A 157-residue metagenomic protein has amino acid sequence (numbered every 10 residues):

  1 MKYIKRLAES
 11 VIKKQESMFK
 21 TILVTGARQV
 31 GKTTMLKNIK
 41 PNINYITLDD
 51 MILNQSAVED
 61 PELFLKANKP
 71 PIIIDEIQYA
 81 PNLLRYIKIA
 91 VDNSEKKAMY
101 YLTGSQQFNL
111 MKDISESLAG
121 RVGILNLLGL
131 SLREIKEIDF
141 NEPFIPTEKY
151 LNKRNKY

Functional and structural regions predicted by a protein language model:
M1-E16: N-terminal pre-Walker A segment at the start of P-loop NTPase domains
K20-V24: Hydrophobic anchor at the beta1->P-loop junction of P-loop NTPases
A27: P-loop (Walker A) phosphate-binding loop of NTP-binding proteins
K32-T33: Conserved lysine of the Walker
I43-I74: Short glycine-rich substrate-engagement loop in P-loop NTPases that contacts/grips substrate
L84-F108, K112-S117: Conserved catalytic/switch belt of AAA+ P-loop NTPases
Q107, K112-Y157: Interdomain motor-coupling "hinge/lid" segment immediately C-terminal to the ATP-binding subdomain of NTP-driven enzymes
